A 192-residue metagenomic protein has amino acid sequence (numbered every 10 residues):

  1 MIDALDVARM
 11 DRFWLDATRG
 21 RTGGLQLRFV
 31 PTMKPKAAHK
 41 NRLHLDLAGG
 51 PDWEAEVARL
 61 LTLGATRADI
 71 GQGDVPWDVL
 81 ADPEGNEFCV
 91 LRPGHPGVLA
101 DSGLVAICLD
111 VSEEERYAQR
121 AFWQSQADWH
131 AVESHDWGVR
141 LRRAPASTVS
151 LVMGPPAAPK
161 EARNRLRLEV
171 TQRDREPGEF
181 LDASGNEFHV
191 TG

Functional and structural regions predicted by a protein language model:
M1-G24, V30-H39: Hydrophobic, helix-prone linear segments
D3, D46-G50, D110, E169-R173: Short hydrophobic/aromatic beta-strand micro-patches that form the beta-sheet surface supporting nucleotide- or nucleic
A8-R12, D52-V57, E115-A118, D174-E176: Short, conserved charged micro-motifs
W14, L45, W123, L168: Terminal peptide-recognition signature
D16, G24-V30, L61-V111, S125 (+2 more regions): Vicinal oxygen chelate
G20, Y117, E133: Structured alpha/beta or helical-core interaction and ligand-binding surfaces enriched in interleaved
K40-H44, S102-A106, R163-R167: Short, solvent-exposed beta-strand edge segments and adjacent coil->beta transition regions
A118-Q126: Short acidic/Ser/Thr-enriched loop-to-helix initiation segments
